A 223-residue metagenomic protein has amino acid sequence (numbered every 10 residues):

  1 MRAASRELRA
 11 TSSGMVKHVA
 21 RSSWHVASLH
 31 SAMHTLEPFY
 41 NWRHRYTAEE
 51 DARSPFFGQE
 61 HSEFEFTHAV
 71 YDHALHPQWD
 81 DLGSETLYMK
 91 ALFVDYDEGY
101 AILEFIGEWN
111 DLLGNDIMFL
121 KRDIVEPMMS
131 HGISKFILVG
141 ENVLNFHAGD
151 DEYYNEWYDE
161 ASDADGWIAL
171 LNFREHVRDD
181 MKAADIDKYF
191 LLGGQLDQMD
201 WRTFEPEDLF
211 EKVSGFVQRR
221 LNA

Functional and structural regions predicted by a protein language model:
A4-T11, K17-V26: Short polybasic linear motifs
L29-D81: N-terminal catalytic cores of peptidoglycan-degrading enzymes
H34-R43, H176-A223: A cross-taxonomic marker for long C-terminal extensions/tails that follow the last structured domain
A74-F119: STAS-typified acidic loop motif
E104-W109, E126-D150: Short, glycine-/small-residue-enriched flexible loop/hinge segments at domain edges that mediate gating
F119-R122, D150-W157: Charged helix-capping and loop-helix junction motifs
L138-L144, A169-D179: Short beta-alpha junction loops
F146-Y154, D179-A183: A short acidic (Asp/Glu
